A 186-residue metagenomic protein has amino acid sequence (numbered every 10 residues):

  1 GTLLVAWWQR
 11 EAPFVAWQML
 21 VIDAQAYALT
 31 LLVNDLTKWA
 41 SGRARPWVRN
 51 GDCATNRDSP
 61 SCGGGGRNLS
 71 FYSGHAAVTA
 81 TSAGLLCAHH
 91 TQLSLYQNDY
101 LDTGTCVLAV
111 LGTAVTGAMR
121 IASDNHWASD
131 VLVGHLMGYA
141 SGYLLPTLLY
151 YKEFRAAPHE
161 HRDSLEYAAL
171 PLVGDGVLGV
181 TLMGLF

Functional and structural regions predicted by a protein language model:
G1-W8: Long, hydrophobic/aromatic-enriched structural stretches that serve as scaffold segments
Q9-P13: Transmembrane helix-loop-helix
F14-V21, A26-F186: Replace "edges of transmembrane helices
